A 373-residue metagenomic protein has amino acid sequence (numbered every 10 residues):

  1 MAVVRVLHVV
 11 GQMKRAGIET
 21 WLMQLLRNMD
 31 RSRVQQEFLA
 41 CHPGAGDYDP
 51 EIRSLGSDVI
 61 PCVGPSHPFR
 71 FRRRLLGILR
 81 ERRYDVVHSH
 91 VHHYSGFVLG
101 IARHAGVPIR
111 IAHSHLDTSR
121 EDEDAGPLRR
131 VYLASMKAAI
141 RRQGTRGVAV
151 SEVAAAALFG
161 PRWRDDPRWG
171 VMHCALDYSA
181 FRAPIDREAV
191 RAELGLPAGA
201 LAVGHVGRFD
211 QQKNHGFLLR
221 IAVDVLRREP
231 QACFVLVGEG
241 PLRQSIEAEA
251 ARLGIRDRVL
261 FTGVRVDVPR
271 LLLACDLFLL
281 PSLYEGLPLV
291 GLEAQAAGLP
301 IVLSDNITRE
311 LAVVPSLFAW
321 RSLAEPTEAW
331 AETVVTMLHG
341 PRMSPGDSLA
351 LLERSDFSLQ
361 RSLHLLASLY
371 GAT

Functional and structural regions predicted by a protein language model:
V3-V4, H8-R70, P241-R243, L369: N-terminal strand-loop element at the rim of the active site of nucleotide-sugar-dependent glycosyltransferases
A16-Q24, L201, H205-D224, P241-A248: A conserved mid-protein helix/loop that constitutes part of the nucleotide-sugar donor-binding site
G17, P341-T373: A charged, aromatic-enriched C-terminal amphipathic alpha-helix characteristic of glycosyltransferases across folds
L39-A40, G291, P300-D305, E310: Short hydrophobic beta-strand element within catalytic cores of glycosyltransferases and related nucleotide-activated
S66-R70, A156-G160, P167-R168, H173-E193 (+3 more regions): Acidic anion/phosphate-binding donor-loop and adjacent secondary structure in glycosyltransferase catalytic cores
S89-S95, H113-S114: Short His-centered aromatic/hydrophobic patch
V264, L283: Aromatic "clamp/platform" in nucleotide-sugar-dependent glycosyltransferases that forms part of the donor/acceptor
E310-H339: Change "using UDP/GDP/dTDP sugars" to "using nucleotide sugars
